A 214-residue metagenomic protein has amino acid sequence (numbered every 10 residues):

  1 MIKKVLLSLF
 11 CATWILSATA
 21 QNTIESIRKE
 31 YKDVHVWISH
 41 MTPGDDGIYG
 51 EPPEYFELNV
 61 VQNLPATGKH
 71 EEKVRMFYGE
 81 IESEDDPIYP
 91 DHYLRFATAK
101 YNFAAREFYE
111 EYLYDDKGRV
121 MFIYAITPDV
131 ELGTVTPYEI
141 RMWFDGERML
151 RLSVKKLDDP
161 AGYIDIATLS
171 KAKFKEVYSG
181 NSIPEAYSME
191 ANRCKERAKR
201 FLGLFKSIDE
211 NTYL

Functional and structural regions predicted by a protein language model:
I2-L16: Sec-dependent N-terminal signal peptides
L9, D116, T127: Residues that line or immediately flank small-molecule/substrate-binding pockets and catalytic motifs
Q21-R75, G133-L214: Long terminal segments
Y55-V120: Short N-terminal edge-element motif at the start of the domain
T98-N102, Y124-P128, V154-K156: Beta-turn initiation residues at beta-strand->coil junctions
A105-E110, A125, T134-I140: Short, surface-exposed coil-to-beta transition loops
D115, D129, D145: Acidic surface patches and DE-rich sequence motifs
M121-F122, L150: General beta-strand recognition
